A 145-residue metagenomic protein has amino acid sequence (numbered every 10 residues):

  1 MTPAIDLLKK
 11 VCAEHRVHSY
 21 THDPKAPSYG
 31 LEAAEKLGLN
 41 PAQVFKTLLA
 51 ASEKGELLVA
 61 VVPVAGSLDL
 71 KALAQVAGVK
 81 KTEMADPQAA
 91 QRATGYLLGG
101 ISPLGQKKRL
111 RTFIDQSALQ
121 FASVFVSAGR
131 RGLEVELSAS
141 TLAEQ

Functional and structural regions predicted by a protein language model:
M1-Q145: Extended, low-hydrophobicity, polar/charged segments
